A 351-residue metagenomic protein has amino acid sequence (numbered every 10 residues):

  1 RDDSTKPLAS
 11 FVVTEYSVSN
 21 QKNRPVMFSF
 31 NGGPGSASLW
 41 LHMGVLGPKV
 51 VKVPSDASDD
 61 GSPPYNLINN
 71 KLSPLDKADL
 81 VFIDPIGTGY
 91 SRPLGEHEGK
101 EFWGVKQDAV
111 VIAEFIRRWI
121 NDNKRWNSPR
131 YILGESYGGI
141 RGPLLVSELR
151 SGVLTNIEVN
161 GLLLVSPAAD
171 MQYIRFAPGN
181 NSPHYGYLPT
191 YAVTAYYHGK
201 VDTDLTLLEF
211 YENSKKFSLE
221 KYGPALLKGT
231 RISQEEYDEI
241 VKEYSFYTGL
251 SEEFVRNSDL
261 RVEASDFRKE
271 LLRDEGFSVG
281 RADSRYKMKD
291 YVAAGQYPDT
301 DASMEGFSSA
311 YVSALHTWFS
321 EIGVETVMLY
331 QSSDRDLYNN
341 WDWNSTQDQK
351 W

Functional and structural regions predicted by a protein language model:
R1-N20, N121, W343-W351: Asp/Glu-centered strand-loop micro-motifs enriched in Gly/Pro and often flanked by an aromatic residue
P7-E101: N-terminal cap/lid subdomain of alpha/beta-hydrolase-fold enzymes
G47-V53, S58, V146, R150-G249: A catalytic-pocket lid/entrance helix-loop region that shapes and gates access to the active site across common
D84, Y131, G161-L163: Residue in the alpha/beta-hydrolase core beta-strand immediately N-terminal to the catalytic nucleophile
K124-Y137: Alpha/beta-hydrolase fold nucleophile elbow
G134-S147: Glycine-rich nucleophile elbow surrounding the catalytic serine of serine-hydrolase chemistry
K228-W351: Alpha/beta-hydrolase fold catalytic core
